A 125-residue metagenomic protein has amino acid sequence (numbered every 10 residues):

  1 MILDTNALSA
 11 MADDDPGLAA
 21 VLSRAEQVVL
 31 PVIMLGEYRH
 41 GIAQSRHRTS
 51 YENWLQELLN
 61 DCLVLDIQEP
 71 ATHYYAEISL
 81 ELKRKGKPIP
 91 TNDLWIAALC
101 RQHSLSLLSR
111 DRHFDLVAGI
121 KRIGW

Functional and structural regions predicted by a protein language model:
M1-L30, G41-E57: Short, well-structured N-terminal submotif of metal-dependent ribonuclease cores
L3-D4, L30-P31, P88-P90, D111: Histidine- and aromatic-rich ligand-binding microenvironments
D4-T5, Y38, Y75, C100: Generic structural signal for small/hydrophobic residues in well-ordered secondary structure, especially within
L8, L35-Y38, T72, F114: A generic structural signal for short hydrophobic patches within well-formed alpha-helices
A19-L22, L55-Q56, G86, A97 (+1 more regions): Short secondary-structure boundary/capping segments
L63-L108: Active-site neighborhoods of divalent-metal-dependent phosphate/nucleic-acid chemistry enzymes
A97, R101-W125: Acidic, PIN/NYN-like endoribonuclease modules and their adjacent C-terminal/linker elements
